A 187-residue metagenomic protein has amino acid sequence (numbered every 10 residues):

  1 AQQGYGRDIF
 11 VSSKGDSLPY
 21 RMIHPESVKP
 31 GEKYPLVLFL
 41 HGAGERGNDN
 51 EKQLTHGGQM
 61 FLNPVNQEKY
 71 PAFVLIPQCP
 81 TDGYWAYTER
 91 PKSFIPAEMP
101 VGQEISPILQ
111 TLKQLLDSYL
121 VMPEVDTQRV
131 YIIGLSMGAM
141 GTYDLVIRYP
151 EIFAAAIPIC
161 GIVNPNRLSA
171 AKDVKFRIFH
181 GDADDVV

Functional and structural regions predicted by a protein language model:
A1-L36, A72, I108, K113-Q114 (+3 more regions): A domain-start/cap signature at the N-terminus of enzymes
S27-E32, A86-L135: Gly/Ser-rich "nucleophile elbow"/oxyanion-hole loop immediately N-terminal to the catalytic nucleophile in hydrolases
E32-Y34, N48-K52, W85-R90, D144-L145 (+1 more regions): Short, solvent-exposed loop/turn and secondary-structure capping segments
L38-L40, I159: Alpha/beta-hydrolase
A43-L109: Active-site machinery of serine-nucleophile hydrolases
Y70, A171-F176: Short, proline-enriched alpha-helix->beta-strand connector loops that line the catalytic pocket of alpha/beta-hydrolase
D117-K172: Primarily recognizes the serine-hydrolase "nucleophile elbow" in alpha/beta-hydrolase and SGNH/GDSL folds
I178-H180, D184: Short beta-strand/loop motif that positions the catalytic acidic residue of the alpha/beta-hydrolase fold
